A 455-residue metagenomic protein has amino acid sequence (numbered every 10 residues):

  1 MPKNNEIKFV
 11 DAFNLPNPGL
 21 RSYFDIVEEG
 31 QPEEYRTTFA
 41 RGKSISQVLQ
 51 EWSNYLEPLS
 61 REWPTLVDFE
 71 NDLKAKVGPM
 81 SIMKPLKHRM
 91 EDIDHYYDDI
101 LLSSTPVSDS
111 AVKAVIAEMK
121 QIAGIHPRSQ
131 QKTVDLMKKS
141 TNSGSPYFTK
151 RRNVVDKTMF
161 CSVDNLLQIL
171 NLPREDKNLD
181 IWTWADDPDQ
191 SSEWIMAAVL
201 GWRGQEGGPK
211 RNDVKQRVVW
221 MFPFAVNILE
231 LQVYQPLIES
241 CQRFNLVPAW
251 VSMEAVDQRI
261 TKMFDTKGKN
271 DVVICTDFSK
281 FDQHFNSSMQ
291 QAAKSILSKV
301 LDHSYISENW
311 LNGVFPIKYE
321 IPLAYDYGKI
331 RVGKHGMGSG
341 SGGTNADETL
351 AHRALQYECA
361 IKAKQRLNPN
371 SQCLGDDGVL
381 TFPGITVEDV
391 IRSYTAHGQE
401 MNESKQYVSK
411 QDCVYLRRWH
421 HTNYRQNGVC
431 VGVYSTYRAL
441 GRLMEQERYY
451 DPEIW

Functional and structural regions predicted by a protein language model:
M1-G207: Non-catalytic, polymerase-adjacent accessory regions of viral genome-replication enzymes
S162, K177-K215, R259-K269, W310-K329: Reverse-transcriptase-like RNA-dependent polymerase core
Q205-A249, E320-M337, A346: Glycine/proline-rich, flexible active-site/cofactor-binding loop segments that harbor closely spaced acidic
Q216, L229-E230, Q242, Q283-N286 (+4 more regions): Short helix/loop capping segments that flank catalytic or ligand/cofactor-binding pockets
W220-Q283, T344, Y357: Active-site-proximal segment of RNA-dependent polymerases
G268-L374, V379-I385, S393, D412 (+1 more regions): Conserved polymerase palm-domain catalytic core
F382-Y437: Polymerase palm active-site segment centered on the conserved acidic dipeptide of motif C
Q426-W455: Conserved NTP-donor binding/palm subdomain of two-metal-ion nucleotidyltransferases/polymerases, i.e., the charged
